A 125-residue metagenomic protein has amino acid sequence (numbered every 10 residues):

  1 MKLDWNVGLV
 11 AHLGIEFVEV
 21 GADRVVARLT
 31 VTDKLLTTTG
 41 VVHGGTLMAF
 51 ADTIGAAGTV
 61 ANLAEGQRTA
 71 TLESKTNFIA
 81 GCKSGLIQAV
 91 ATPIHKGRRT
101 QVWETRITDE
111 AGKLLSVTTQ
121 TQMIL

Functional and structural regions predicted by a protein language model:
M1-L125: Terminal targeting signals and extreme-terminal segments of soluble enzymes
